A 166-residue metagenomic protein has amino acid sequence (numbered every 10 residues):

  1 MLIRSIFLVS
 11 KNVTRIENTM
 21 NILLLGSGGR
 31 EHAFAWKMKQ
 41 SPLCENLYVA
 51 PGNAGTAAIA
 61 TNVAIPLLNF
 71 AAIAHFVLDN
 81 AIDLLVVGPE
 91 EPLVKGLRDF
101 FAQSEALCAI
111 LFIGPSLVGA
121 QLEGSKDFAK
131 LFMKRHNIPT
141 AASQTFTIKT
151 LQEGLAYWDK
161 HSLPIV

Functional and structural regions predicted by a protein language model:
I16-V118, F128: ATP-binding N-terminal substructure of ATP-dependent carboxylate-amine bond-forming enzymes
L23-L24, A109, L122-V166: Active-site nucleotide/adenylate-binding loops and adjacent lid/helix of ATP-dependent enzymes
